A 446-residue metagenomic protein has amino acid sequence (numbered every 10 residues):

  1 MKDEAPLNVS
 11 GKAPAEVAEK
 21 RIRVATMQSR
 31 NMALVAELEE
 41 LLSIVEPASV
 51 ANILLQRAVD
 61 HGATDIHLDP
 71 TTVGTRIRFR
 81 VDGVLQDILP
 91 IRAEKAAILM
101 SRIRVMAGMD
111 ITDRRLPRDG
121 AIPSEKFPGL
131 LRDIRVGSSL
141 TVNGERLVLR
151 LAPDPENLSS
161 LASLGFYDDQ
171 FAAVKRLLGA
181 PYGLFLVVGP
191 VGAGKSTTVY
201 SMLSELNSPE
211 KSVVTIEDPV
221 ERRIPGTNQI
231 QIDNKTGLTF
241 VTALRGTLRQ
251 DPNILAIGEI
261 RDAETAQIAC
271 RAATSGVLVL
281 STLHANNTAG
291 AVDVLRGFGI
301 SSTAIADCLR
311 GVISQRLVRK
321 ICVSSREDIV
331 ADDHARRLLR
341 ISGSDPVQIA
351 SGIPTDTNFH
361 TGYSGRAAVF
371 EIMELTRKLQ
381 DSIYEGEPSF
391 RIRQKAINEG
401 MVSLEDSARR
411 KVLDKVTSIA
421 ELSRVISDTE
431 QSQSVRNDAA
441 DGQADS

Functional and structural regions predicted by a protein language model:
M1-V9, V24-M27, A33-S446: Short, flexible helix-loop junctions that flank or precede catalytic/ligand sites
P14-R30: Long, charged amphipathic helices and adjacent flexible linkers at domain junctions
